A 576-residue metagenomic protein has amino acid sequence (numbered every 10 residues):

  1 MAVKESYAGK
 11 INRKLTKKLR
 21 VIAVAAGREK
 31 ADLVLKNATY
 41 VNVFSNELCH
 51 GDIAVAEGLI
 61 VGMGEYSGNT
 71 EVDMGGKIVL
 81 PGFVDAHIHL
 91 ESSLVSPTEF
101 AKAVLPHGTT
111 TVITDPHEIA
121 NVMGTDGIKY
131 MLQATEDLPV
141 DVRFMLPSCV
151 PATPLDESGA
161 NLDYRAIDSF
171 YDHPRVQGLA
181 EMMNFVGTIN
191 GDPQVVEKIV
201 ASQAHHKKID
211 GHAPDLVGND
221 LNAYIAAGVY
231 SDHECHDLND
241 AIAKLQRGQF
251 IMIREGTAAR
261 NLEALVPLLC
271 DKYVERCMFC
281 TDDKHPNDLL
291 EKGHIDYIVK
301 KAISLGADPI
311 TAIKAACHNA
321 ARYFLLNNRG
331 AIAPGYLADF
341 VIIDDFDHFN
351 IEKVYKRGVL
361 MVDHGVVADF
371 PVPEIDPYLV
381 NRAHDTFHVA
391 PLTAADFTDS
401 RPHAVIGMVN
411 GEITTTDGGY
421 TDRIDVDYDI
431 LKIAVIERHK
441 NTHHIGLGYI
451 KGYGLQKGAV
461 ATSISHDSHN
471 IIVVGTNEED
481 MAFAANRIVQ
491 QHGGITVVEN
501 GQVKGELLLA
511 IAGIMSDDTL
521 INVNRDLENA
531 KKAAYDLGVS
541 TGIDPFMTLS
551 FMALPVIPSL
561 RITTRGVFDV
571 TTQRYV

Functional and structural regions predicted by a protein language model:
M1-G51, V55-A56, G64, L105-H107 (+2 more regions): Active-site microenvironment of metallo-dependent hydrolases
A2-V24, A101-K208, K272, V503-L508: Divalent-metal coordination cores built from histidine and acidic residues
E29-N37, E57, Y66-T114: Replace "His-x-His-based motif
A38, G58, G76, H87 (+8 more regions): Divalent metal-coordination and catalytic microenvironments
D85-S96, P151-L162, Y230: Active-site mouth loops of central-metabolism enzymes
H89-S93, H117-I119, P147-A152, M182-F185 (+4 more regions): Active-site beta-loop-alpha junctions enriched in small/polar residues
M123-G127, T153-G159, N190-Q194, D220-Y224 (+9 more regions): Short acidic, glycine/serine/threonine-rich loops at helix termini
N161-E181, G187-M252, A259-F279, L290-S304 (+2 more regions): Histidine/acidic residue-rich metal-binding segments in metalloenzymes
